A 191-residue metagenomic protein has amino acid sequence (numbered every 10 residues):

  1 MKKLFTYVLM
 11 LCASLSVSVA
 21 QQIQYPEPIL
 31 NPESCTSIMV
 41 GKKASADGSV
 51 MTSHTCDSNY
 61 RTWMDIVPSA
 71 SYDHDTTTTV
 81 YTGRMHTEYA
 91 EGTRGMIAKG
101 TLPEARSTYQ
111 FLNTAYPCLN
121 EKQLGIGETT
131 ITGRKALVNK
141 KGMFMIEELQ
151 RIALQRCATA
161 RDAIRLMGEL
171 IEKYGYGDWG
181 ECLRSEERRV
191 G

Functional and structural regions predicted by a protein language model:
M1-Q22: Bacterial Sec-dependent N-terminal signal peptides
T6-V8, P26, F111, R151: Generic detector of short alpha-helix boundary/capping microenvironments and adjacent low-complexity segments
Q22-M145, L166-S185, R189: A contiguous strand-loop segment
A136-K140, E148-C157: Second-shell loop/turn segments in exported
